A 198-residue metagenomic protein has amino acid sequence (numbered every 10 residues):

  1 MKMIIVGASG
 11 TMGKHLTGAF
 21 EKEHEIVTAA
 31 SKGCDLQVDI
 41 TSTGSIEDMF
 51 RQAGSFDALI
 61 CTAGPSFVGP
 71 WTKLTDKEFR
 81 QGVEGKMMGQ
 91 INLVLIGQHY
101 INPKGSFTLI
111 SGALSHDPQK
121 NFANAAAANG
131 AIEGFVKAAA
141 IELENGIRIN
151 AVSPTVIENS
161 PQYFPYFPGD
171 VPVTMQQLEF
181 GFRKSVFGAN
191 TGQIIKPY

Functional and structural regions predicted by a protein language model:
I5-A19: N-terminal Rossmann NAD(P)H-binding glycine-rich loop of SDR-like oxidoreductase domains
A30-G44: Rossmann-fold cofactor-recognition segment
I40-F56: Conserved Rossmann-fold cofactor-binding substructure of NAD(P)-dependent oxidoreductases
I60-G69: Conserved NAD(P)H cofactor-binding loop of Rossmann-fold oxidoreductase domains
P70-W71, E78-R80: Substrate-binding pocket helix/loop in short-chain dehydrogenase/reductase
G82-G85, G89-N92, S106-I132, V136-I141 (+1 more regions): Catalytic loop of short-chain dehydrogenase/reductase
Y100, D117, A138-I147, A189: Active-site-adjacent segment of SDR/Rossmann-fold oxidoreductases
A151-S153, I157-N159, F164-Y198: C-terminal helical subdomain
